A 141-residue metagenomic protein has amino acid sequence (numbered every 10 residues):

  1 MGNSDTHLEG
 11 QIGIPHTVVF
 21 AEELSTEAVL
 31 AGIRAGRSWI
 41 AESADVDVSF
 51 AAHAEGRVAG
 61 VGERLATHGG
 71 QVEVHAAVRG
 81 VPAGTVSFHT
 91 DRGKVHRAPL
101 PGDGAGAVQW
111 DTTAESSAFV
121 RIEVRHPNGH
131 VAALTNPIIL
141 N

Functional and structural regions predicted by a protein language model:
S4-N141: C-terminal functional module detector
